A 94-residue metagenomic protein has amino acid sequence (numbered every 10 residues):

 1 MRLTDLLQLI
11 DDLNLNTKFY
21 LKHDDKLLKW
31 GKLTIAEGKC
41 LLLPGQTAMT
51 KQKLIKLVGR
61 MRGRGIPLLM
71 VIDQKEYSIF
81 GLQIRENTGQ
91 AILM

Functional and structural regions predicted by a protein language model:
M1-L21: Long, hydrophobic N-terminal alpha-helical segment
K18-M94: Detector for the mature cores of small, proteolytically processed and post-translationally modified peptide effectors
